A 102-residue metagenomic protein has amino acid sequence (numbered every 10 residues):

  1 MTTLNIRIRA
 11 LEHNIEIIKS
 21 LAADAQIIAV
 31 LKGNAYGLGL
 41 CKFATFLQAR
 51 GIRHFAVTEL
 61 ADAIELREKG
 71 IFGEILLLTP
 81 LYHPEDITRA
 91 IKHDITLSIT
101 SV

Functional and structural regions predicted by a protein language model:
T2-N5, A10-H13, A25-V102: Active-site-proximal beta-alpha core segment in soluble small-molecule metabolic enzymes
N14-S20: Structured alpha-helical segments in the cores of large, soluble enzyme domains
